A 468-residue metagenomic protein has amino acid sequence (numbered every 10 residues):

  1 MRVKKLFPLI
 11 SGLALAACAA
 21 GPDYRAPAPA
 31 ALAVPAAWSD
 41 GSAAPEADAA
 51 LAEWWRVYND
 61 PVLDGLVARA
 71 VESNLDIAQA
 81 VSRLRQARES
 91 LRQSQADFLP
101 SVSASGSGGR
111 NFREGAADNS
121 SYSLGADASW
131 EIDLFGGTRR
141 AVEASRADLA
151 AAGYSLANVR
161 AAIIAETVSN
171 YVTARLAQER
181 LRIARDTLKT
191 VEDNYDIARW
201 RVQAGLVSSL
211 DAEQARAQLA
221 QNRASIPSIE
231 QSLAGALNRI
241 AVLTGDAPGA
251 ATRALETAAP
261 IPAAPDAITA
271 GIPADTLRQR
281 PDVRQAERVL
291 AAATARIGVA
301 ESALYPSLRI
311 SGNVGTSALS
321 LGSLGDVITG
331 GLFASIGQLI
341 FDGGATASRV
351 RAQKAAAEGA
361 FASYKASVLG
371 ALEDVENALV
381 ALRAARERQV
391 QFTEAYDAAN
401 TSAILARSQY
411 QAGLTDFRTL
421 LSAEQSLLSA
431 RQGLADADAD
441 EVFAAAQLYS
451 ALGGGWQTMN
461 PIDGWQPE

Functional and structural regions predicted by a protein language model:
R2-E72, R146, E230-R278, R284 (+1 more regions): Terminal intrinsically disordered/low-complexity segments used for targeting and assembly
A20, E53, N59-V62, L66-R69 (+6 more regions): Small/polar-residue-enriched beta-strand and adjacent coil segments characteristic of outer-membrane beta-barrel
I77-A80, A87, S145, A152 (+14 more regions): Amphipathic alpha-helical coiled-coil segments
E89, A96, Y154, A161 (+17 more regions): Regular, well-ordered alpha-helical segments
T138, Y154-I272, A381, A385 (+3 more regions): Periplasmic alpha-helical coiled-coil/stalk elements that build and connect Gram-negative outer-membrane
V202-L206, Y410-L414, A451-G455: A short glycine-centered flexible hinge/capping loop motif at secondary-structure junctions
S208, A371, A378, G413-D416: Alpha-helical heptad-repeat coiled-coil segments that mediate oligomerization/polymerization in large
I310, I336, Q353, A357-A360 (+10 more regions): Hydrophobic, well-ordered secondary-structure elements that form the walls of internal hydrophobic environments
